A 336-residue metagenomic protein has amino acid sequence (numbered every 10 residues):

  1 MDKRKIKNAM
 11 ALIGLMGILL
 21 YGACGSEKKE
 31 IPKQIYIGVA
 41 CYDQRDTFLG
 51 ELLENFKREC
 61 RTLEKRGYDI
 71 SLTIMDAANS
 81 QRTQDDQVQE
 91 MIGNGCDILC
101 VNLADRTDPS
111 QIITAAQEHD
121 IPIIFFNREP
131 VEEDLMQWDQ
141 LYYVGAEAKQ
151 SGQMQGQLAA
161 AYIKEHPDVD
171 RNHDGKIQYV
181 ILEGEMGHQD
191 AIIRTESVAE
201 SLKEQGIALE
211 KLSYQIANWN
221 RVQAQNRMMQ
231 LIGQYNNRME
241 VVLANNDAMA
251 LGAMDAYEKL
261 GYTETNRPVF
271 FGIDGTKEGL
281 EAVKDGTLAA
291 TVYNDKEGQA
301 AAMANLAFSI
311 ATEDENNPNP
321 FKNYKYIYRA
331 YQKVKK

Functional and structural regions predicted by a protein language model:
M1-Y36, T114-H119: Short, low-complexity disordered leader/linker segments with a strong preference for bacterial N-terminal type II
A11, K33, G175-M186, D190 (+1 more regions): Hinge/cleft segment of the Venus flytrap/periplasmic-binding protein
E30, Q84, Y143-D174, A224-Q225 (+2 more regions): Hydrophobic alpha-helical segments within soluble ligand-binding/sensing domains
Y36-E59, L63, T73-D85, N102-T107 (+2 more regions): Extracytoplasmic "Venus flytrap"
F48-E64, S151-Q155, Q189-A208, Q223 (+2 more regions): Short, solvent-exposed amphipathic alpha-helices that sit in or adjacent to ligand/effector-binding or catalytic
T62-A77, I181, K203-R221: Short beta-strand elements in bilobed, periplasmic/extracellular small-molecule ligand-binding domains
Q89, V101-E118, I123, S197-V198 (+1 more regions): Hydrophobic alpha-helical
I112-Q150, R171-G175, T276-K284: Flexible loop/hinge segments that line or gate small-molecule binding clefts
